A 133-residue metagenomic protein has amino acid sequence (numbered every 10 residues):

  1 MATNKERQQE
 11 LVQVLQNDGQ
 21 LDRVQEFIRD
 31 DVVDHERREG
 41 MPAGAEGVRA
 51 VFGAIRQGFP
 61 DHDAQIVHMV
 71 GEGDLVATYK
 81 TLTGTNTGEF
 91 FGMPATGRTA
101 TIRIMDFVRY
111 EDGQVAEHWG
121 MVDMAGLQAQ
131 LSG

Functional and structural regions predicted by a protein language model:
M1-G133: C-terminal and inter-domain tail/linker signature
